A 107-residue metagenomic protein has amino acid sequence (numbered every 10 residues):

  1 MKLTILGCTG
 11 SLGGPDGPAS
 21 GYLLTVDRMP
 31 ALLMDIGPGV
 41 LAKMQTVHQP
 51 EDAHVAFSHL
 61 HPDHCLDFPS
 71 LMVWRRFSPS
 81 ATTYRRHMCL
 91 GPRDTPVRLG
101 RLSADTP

Functional and structural regions predicted by a protein language model:
M1-H48: Conserved beta-strand hairpin/beta-sheet module of binuclear metal-dependent hydrolase folds, prominently
G17, L66-S70, R101: Generic recognition of short, well-ordered alpha-helical segments
Y22, P50-E51, T106-P107: Short, hinge-like loop/turn segments at secondary-structure boundaries
V26-P30, R76, D94: Short loop segments at secondary-structure junctions
D35, H59, R93: Conserved residues at beta->alpha junctions
P38-H87: Active-site metal-binding motif and surrounding structural segment of the metallo-beta-lactamase
T82-P107: Metallo-beta-lactamase
